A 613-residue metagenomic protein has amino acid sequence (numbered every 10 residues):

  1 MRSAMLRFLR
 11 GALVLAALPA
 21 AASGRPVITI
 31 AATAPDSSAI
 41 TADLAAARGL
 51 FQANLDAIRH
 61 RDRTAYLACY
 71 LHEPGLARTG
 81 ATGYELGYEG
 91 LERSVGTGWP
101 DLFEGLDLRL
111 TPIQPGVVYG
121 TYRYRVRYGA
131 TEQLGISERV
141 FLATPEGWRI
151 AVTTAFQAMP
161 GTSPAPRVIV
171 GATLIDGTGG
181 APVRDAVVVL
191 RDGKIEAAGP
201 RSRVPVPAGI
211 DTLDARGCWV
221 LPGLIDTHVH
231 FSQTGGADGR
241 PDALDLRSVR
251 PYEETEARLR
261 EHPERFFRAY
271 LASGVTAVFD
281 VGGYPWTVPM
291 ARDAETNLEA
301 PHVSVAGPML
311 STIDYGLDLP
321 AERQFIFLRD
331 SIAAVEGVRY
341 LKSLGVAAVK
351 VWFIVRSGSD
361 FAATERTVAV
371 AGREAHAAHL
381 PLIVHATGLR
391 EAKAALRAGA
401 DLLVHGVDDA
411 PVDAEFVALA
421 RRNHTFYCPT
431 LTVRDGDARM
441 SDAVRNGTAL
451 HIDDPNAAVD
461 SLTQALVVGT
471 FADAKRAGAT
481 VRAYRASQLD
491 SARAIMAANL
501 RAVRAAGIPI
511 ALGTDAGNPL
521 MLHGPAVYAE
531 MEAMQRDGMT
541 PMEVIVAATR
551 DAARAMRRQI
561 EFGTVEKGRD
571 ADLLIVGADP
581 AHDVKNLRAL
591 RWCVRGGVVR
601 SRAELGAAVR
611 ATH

Functional and structural regions predicted by a protein language model:
S23-T29, L134-P160: Short beta-strand edge/turn micro-motifs at domain boundaries
R25-H72, M159-S163: Short, low-complexity N-terminal intrinsically disordered segments enriched in polar/charged residues
E89-L134: Surface-exposed, charged secondary-structure patches
L174-V187, P200-R203, A494, L522-P525 (+2 more regions): Acidic, glycine-enriched loop/beta-strand segments at the rims of small-molecule binding/catalytic pockets
G180-L221: Histidine-rich, glycine-flanked metal-binding segment
W219-A294, R390, A395-A398: Metal-associated gating/positioning segment near the N- to mid-region
R260-P289, A300-P308, G345-R356, P381 (+4 more regions): Divalent metal-dependent hydrolysis catalytic cores, especially in the metallo-beta-lactamase
E336-S359, V407-D537, R610-H613: Active-site neighborhoods of metal-dependent hydrolases
